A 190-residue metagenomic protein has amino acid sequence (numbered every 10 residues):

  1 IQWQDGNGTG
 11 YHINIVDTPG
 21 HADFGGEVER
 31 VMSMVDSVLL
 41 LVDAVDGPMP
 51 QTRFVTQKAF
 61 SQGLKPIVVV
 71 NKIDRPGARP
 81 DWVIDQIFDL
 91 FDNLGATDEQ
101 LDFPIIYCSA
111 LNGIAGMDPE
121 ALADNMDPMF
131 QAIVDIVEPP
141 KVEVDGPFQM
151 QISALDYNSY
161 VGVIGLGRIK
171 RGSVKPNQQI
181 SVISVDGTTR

Functional and structural regions predicted by a protein language model:
I1, V31, A59, F91: Short hydrophobic alpha-helical segments of the AMP-binding
I1-N7, V182-D186: Short acidic, glycine-rich loop/turn motifs
G6-I13, T18-G25, M32-W82, E143: Conserved Switch II/interswitch segment of TRAFAC-class P-loop GTPases
V16, I84-D92: Short, well-ordered amphipathic alpha-helices
T52, P80-I87, M126, F130: Amphipathic alpha-helical segments in well-structured domains
K72, D85, N177: Oxyanion-binding/catalytic loops of NTP- or PPi-dependent enzymes
F91-R190: Conserved catalytic-core segments of large NTP-driven translation/proteostasis enzymes
